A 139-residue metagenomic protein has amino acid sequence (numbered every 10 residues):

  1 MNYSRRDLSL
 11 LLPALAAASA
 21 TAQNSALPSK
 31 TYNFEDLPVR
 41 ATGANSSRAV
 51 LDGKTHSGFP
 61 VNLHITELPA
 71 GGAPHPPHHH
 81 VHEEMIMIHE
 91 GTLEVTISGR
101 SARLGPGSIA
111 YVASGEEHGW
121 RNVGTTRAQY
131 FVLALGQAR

Functional and structural regions predicted by a protein language model:
M1-A16: N-terminal secretory signal peptides and thylakoid transit peptides that target proteins across membranes
S19-S46: C-terminal segment of N-terminal export signals and the immediately downstream linker at the start of the mature
R40-P76, G136-A138: A short glycine-rich, His/Asp/Glu-containing loop-to-beta-strand
I65, I97-G99, N122, V132: Residue-level recognition of conserved beta-strand positions in structured domain cores
E67-L68, H80-V95: Short, conserved beta-strand element in jelly-roll/cupin
P77-H80, H118: Histidine-centered divalent metal-coordination motifs
R100-S114: Short acidic-glycine-tyrosine-enriched beta hairpin
S114-R139: Ligand-binding loop in jelly-roll beta-barrel domains
